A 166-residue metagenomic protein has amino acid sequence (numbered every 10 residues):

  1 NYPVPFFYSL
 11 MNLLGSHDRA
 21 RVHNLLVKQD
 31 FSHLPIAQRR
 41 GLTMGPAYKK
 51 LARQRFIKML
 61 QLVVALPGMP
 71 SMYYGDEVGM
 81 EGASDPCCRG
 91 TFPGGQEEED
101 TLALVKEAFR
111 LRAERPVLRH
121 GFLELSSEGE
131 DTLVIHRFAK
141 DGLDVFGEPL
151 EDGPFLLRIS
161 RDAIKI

Functional and structural regions predicted by a protein language model:
N1-I166: Active-site and adjacent substrate-binding regions of carbohydrate-active enzymes
